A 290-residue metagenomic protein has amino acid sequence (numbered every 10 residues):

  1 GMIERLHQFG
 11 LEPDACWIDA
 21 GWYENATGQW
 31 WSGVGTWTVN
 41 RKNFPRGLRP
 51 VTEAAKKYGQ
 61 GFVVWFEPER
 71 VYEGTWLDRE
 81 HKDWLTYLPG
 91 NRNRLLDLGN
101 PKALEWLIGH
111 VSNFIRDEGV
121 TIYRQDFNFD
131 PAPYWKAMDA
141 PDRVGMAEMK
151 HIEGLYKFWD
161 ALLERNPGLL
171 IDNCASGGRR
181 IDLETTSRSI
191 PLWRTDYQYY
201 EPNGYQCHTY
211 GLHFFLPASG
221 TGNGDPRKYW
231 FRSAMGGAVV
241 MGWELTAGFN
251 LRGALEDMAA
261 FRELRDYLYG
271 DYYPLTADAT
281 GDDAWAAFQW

Functional and structural regions predicted by a protein language model:
G1-S112, E118-I122, A132-Y134: Aromatic-lined carbohydrate-binding/catalytic grooves of carbohydrate-active enzymes
Q8-G10, D117-G119, R165-G168, K228: Alpha-helix termination/capping residues and helix-transition junctions
W17, T52, Y58-E73, H151-I181: Aromatic-lined carbohydrate-recognition surfaces of secreted/lumenal glycan-active proteins
W22-T27, E69-T75, F129-Y134, G178-L183 (+3 more regions): Flexible loop/turn segments at secondary-structure boundaries
W30-G35, A137-M146, A279-A284: Carbohydrate-binding/catalytic loop surfaces
T36-R46, K102, R143-G154, G253: Alpha-helix N-cap and loop-to-helix initiation/capping positions
I115-E118, I122, D126-K157, A175-S176 (+1 more regions): P-loop NTPase motor core
L155-W290: Active-site-proximal substrate-binding groove within the catalytic cores of carbohydrate-active enzymes
